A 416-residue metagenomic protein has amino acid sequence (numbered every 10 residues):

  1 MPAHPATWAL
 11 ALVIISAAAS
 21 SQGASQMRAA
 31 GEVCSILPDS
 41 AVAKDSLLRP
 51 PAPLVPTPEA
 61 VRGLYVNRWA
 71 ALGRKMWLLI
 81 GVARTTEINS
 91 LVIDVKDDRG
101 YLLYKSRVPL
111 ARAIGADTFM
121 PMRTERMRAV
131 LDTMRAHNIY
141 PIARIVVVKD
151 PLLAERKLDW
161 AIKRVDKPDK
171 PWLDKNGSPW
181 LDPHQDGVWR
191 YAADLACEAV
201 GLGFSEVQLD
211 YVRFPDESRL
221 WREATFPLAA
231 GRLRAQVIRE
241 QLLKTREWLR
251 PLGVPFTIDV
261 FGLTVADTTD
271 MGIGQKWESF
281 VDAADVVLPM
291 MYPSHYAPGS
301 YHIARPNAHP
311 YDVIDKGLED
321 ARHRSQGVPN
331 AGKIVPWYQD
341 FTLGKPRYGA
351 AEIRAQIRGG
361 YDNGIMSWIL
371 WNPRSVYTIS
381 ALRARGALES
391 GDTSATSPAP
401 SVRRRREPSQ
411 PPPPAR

Functional and structural regions predicted by a protein language model:
A52-N67, A71, D132, V148-G201: Active-site-adjacent "subsite" loops/lids of carbohydrate-active enzymes
Y65, Y140-D150, Q208-L209, R234-I273 (+2 more regions): Aromatic-lined carbohydrate-recognition surfaces of secreted/lumenal glycan-active proteins
W77-Y101, G201-E206, A283-V286, G360-S367: Catalytic domains of carbohydrate-active enzymes, especially glycoside hydrolases
T86-M122, D216-E223: Aromatic-lined carbohydrate-binding/catalytic grooves of carbohydrate-active enzymes
I88-V95, R123-L173, E206-L209: Glycine-rich, aromatic-flanked loop segments that form ligand/cofactor-binding clefts across common enzyme folds
L91, M134, A192, A199 (+5 more regions): Conserved, mostly hydrophobic/aromatic
R107, P151-D159, L202-L233: Active-site-proximal loop/short-helix segments that contain or immediately flank catalytic acid/base residue(s)
A284-A297, N307-P400: Substrate-binding cleft of secreted/luminal carbohydrate-active enzymes
